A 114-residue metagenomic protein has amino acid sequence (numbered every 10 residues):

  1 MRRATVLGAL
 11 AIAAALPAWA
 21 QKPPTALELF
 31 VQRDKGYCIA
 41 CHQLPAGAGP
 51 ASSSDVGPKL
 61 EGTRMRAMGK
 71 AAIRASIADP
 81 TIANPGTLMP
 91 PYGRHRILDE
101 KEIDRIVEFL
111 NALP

Functional and structural regions predicted by a protein language model:
M1-A4: Positively charged n-region of N-terminal signal peptides that target proteins for export
V6-A15: Bacterial N-terminal signal peptides
A15-R33: Electrostatic cytochrome c docking/interface patches
V31, I39-A78, P91-R94: Gly/Gly-Pro-rich "capping" loops immediately C-terminal to redox-active cysteine motifs in periplasmic/lumenal
G36: Cys/His-enriched microdomains
S76, I82, R94-P114: C-terminal capping alpha-helices of c-type cytochrome domains
